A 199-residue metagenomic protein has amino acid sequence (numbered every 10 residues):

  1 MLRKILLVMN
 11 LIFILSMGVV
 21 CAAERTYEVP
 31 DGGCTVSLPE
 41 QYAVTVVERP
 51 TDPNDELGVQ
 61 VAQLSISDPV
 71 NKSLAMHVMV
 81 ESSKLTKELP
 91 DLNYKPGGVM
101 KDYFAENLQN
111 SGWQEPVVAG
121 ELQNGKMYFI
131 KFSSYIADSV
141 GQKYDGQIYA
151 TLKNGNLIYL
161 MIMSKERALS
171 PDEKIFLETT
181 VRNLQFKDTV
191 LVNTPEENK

Functional and structural regions predicted by a protein language model:
M1-I5: Positively charged n-region of N-terminal signal peptides that target proteins for export
V8-M17: Bacterial N-terminal signal peptides
A22-V61: N-terminal "mature-domain start" segment
G32-C34, L38-E40, L74, Y144-G146 (+1 more regions): Envelope-exposed proteins and targeting segments
C34, D91-L92, P96, Q142 (+2 more regions): Extracytoplasmic/periplasmic, Sec-exported soluble proteins
L38, K95-M100, F104, E173-T180: Stable alpha-helical elements in mature extracytoplasmic
Y42, L108, N156-K199: Surface-exposed amphipathic alpha-helical segments
P50-G146, L152-K153: Conserved polar/disulfide-associated segments of primarily extracytoplasmic proteins
